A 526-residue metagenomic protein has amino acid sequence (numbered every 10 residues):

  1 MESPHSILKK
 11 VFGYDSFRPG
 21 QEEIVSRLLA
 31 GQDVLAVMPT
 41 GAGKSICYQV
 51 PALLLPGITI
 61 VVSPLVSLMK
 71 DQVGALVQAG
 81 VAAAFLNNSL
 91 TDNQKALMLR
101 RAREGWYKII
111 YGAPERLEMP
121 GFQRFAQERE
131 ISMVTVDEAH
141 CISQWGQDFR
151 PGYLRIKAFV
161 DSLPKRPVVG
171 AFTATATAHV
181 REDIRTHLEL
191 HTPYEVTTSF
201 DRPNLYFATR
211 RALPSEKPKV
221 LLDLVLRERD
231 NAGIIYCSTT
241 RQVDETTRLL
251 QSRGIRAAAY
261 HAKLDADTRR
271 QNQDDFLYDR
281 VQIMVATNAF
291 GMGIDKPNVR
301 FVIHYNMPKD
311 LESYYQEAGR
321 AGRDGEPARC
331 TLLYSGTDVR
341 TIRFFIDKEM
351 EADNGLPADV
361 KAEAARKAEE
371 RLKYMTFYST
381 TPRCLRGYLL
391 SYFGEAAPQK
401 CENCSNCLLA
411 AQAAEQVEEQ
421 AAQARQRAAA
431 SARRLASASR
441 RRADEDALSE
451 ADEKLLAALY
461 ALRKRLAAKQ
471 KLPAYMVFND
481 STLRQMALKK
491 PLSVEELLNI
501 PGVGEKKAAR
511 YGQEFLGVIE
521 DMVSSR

Functional and structural regions predicted by a protein language model:
M1-P4, R340-T341, I346-K361, K367-K373 (+1 more regions): Accessory DNA-binding and partner-docking regions appended to nucleic-acid-acting proteins, especially the terminal
E2-V11, D15-P19, E23-S45, A52-L55 (+2 more regions): Helicase motor core with emphasis on the C-terminal RecA-like subdomain
P19, C47, K70, E138 (+3 more regions): Intrinsically disordered, low-complexity regions enriched for glutamine and histidine
Q21-I24, M375, L483: Short alpha-helical "packing" element that flanks the helix-turn-helix/winged-helix DNA-binding module
R27, H304, Y378, Q485-M486: Short alpha-helical segment immediately N-terminal to, or the first helix within, an HTH/HTH-like DNA-binding domain
